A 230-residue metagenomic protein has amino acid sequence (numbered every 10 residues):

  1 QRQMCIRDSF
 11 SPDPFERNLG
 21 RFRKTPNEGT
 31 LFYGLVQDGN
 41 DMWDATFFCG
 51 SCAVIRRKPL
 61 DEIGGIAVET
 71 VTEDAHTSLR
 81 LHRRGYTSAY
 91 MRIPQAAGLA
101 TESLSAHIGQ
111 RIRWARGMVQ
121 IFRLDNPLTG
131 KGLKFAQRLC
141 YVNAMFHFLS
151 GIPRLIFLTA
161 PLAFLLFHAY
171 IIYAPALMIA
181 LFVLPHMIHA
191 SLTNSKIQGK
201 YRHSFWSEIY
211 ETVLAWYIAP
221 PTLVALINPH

Functional and structural regions predicted by a protein language model:
Q3, R7-V71, R83, L104-M145: Long helical/loop segments within the catalytic core of UDP-sugar-dependent glycosyltransferases, especially the large
V68, T101, K196-G199: General secondary-structure propensity
E69, S78-A96, L184: Catalytic donor-sugar/metal-binding loop of nucleotide-sugar-dependent glycosyltransferases
R92-A106: Active-site donor/metal-binding and catalytic loop motifs of nucleotide-sugar-dependent glycosylation enzymes
A100, H107-D125, F205-T222, L226: Intracellular alpha-helical coupling/juxtamembrane segments of multi-pass membrane proteins
H147-P229: Membrane-embedded multi-pass helical conduit in multi-pass membrane proteins, especially envelope-biosynthetic
